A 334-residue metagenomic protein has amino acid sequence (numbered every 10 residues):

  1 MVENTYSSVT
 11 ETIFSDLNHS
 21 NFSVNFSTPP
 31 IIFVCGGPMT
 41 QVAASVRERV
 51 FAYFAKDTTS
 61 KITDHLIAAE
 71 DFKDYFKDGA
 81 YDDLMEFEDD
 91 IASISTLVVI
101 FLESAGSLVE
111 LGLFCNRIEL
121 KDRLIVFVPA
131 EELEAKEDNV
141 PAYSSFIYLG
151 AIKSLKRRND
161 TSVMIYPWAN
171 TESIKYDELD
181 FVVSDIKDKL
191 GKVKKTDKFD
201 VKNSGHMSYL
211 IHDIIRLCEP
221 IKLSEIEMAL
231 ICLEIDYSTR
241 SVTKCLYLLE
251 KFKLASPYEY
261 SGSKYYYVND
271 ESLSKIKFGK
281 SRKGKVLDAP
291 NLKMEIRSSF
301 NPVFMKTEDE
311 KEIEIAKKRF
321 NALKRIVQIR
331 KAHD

Functional and structural regions predicted by a protein language model:
T59-L84: Conserved BB-loop
Y75-S93, L108-N116: TIR-domain catalytic/interaction hotspot
L113-M164: Cross-kingdom TIR/SEFIR domain
G150-K202: Long, low-complexity, charged/polar intrinsically disordered regions in eukaryotic proteins
K194, D200-L233: Short amphipathic alpha-helical interface segments
Y247-G262: A short, conserved structural fragment
G262-D270: Minor-groove-contacting beta-hairpin "wing" of winged helix-turn-helix DNA-binding domains
N269-K331: Short, amphipathic alpha-helical interaction segments positioned at domain boundaries
